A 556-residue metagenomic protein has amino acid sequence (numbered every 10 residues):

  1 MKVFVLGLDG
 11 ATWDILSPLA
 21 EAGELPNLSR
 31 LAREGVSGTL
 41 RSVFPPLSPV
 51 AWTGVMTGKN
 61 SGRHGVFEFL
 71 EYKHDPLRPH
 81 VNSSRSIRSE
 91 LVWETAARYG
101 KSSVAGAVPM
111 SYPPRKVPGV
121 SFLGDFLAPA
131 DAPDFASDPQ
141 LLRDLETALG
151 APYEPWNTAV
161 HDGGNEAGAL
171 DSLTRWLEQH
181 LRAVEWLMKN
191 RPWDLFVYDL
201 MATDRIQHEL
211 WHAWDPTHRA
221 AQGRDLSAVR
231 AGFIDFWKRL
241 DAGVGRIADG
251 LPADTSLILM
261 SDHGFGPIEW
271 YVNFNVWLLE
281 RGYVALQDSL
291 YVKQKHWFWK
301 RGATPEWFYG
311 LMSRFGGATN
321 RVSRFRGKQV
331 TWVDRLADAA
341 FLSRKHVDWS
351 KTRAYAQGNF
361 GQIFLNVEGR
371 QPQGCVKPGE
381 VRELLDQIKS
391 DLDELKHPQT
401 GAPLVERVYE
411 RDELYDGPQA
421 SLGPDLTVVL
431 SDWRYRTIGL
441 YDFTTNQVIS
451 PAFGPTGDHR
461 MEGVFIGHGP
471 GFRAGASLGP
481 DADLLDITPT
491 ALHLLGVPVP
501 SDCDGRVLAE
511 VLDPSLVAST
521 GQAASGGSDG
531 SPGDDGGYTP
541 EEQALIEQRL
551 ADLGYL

Functional and structural regions predicted by a protein language model:
M1-T12, L16, L31, V55 (+9 more regions): Beta-strand elements within well-structured catalytic alpha/beta cores of enzymes that handle phosphate/sulfate esters
L8, S17, F69-Y99, G106 (+4 more regions): Secreted, luminal/periplasmic, and some membrane-associated catalytic domains that remodel anionic oxygen-ester
G10-W13, P45-P46, S61-G62, S103 (+12 more regions): Short, solvent-exposed loop/turn segments at secondary-structure junctions
I15-P192, M201-H208, G302, F308-R324 (+2 more regions): Active-site-proximal alpha/beta segments of enzymes that process anionic O-linked groups
P139-E166, R175, Q179, D204-A242 (+2 more regions): Active-site-proximal cap/lid insertion segments
L170-F196, I206-H208, H212-L259, P378-T400: A long, amphipathic alpha-helix that forms part of the scaffold/cap immediately adjacent to metal-dependent active
G417-G423, V429, Y441, D481 (+3 more regions): Long, internal low-complexity/basic segments
L430-T488, L494: Low-complexity, glycine/alanine/valine/leucine- and proline-rich hydrophobic stretches
